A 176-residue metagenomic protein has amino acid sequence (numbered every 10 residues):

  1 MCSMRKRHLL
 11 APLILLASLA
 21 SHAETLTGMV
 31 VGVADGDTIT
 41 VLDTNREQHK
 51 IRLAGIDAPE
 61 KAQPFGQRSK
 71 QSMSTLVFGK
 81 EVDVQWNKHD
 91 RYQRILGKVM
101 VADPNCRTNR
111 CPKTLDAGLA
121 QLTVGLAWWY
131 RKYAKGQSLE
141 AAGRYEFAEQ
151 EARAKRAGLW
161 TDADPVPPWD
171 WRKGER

Functional and structural regions predicted by a protein language model:
C2-H8, L19-R176: Small beta-barrel nucleic-acid-binding modules, primarily SNase/OB-fold domains and secondarily Tudor-like barrels
L10-L15: Hydrophobic helical h-region of N-terminal Sec-dependent signal peptides in bacterial secretory/periplasmic proteins
